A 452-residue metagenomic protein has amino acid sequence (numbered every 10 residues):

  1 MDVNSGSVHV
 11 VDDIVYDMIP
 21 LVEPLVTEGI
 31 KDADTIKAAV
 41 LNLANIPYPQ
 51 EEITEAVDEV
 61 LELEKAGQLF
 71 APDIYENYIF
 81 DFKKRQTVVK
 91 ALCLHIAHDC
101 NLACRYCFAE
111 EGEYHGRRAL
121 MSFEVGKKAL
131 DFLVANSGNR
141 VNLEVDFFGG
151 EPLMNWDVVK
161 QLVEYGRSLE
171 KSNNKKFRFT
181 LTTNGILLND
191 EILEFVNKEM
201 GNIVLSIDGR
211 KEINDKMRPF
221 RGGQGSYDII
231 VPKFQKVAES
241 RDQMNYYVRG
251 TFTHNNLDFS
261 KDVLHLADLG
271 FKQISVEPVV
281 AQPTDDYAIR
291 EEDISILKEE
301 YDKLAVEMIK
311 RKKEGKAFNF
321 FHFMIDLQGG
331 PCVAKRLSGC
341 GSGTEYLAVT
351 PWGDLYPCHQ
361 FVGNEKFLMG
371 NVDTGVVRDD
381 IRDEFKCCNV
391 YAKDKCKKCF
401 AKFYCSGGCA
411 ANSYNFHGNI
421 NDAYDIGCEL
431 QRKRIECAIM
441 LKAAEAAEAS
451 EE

Functional and structural regions predicted by a protein language model:
M1-K90: Flexible, acidic/Gly-rich N-terminal and inter-domain linker regions that tether and position cofactor-handling modules
Y48, E55-L63, Q68, D73-E194 (+1 more regions): Conserved alpha-helical substructure of the radical SAM core
T54-I74, S338, G343-D379: A broadly conserved sequence feature marking short terminus-proximal activation segments in nucleic acid-centric
I96-A103, G343, C396-K397, K402-Y404: Cysteine-centered iron-sulfur cluster-binding motifs in ferredoxin-type domains/subunits of redox enzymes
C107-E113, Q243, F400-Y404, Y414: Detector for the c-type heme attachment site
G126, L130-D146, N155-V279: Radical SAM/AdoMet-radical enzyme domain recognition
E212, K216-D228, Q235, E239-S342 (+2 more regions): Radical SAM enzyme [4Fe-4S]-AdoMet core and its adjacent flexible, acidic and glycine-rich loops/tails across
V362-E452: Flexible mid-to-C-terminal extensions adjoining Fe-S/redox cofactors in radical SAM and related proteins
